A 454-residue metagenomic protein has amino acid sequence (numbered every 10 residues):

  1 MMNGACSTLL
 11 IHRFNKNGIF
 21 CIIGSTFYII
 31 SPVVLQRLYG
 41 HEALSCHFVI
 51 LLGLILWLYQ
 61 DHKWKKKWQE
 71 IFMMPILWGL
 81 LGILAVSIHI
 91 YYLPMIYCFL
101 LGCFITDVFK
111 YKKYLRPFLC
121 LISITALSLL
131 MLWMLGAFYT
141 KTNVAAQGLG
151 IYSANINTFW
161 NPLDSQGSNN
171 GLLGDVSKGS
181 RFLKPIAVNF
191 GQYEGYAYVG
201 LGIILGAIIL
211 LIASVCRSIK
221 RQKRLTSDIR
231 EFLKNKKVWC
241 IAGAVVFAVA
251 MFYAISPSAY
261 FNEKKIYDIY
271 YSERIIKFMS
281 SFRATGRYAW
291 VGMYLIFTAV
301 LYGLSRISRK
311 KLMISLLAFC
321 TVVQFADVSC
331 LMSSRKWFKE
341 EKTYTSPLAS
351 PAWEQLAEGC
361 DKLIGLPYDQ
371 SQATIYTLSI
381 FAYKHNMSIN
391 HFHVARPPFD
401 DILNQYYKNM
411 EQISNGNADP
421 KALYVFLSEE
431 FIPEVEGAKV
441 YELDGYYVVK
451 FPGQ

Functional and structural regions predicted by a protein language model:
M2-R13, I19-W64, E70-D107, L121-S128 (+1 more regions): Membrane-embedded helix bundles of polyisoprenyl
F20-G40, L130-K141, P162-G174, I241-S281 (+1 more regions): Membrane-interface helix-loop junctions at the exits of transmembrane helices
Q69-M73, F109-I124, D228-I241, I307-F319: Membrane-interfacial entry segments at the cytosolic side of transmembrane helices
L81, F104, Y111-L135, A146-I151 (+1 more regions): Hydrophobic alpha-helical membrane-interfacial segments at the cytosolic entry of transmembrane helices
P94-A126, L210-S227: Perimembrane helix-loop-helix junctions
L101, I122, A126, T298 (+1 more regions): Signature aromatic-anchored transmembrane alpha helix within multi-pass, membrane-resident enzymes that catalyze glycan
L127-S214: Periplasmic/ER-lumenal interhelical loops and adjacent helix-loop junctions in multi-pass membrane proteins
V328-Q454: Extracytoplasmic
